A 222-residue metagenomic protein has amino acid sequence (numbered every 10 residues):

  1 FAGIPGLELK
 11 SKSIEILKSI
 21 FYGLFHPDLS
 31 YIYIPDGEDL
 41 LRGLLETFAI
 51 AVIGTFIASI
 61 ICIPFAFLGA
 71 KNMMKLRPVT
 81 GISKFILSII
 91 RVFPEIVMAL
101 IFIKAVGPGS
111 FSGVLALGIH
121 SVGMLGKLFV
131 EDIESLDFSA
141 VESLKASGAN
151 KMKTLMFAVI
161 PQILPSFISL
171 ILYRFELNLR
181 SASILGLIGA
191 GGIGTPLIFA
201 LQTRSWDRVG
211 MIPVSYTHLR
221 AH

Functional and structural regions predicted by a protein language model:
F1-F56, I63, L68, N72: N-terminal, non-cleaved signal-anchor transmembrane helix
Y33, G37, L41, L45 (+7 more regions): Alpha-helical membrane-protein architecture signal
T55-I63, F67, I96, S166 (+4 more regions): Hydrophobic positions within alpha-helical transmembrane segments of bacterial inner-membrane proteins
F65-A99, L128: Cytoplasmic-entry segments and transmembrane alpha-helices of multi-pass inner-membrane transporters
L87-S121: Generic hydrophobic transmembrane alpha-helix motif, especially the helices
K104, L179-Y216: Glycine-rich helix-loop "coupling/hinge" segments at transmembrane-helix boundaries in multipass transporters
P108-V159, P165-R174: Membrane-cytosol interface at the C-terminal ends of specific transmembrane alpha-helices in multi-pass membrane
T217-H222: Conserved small/polar residues in nucleotide/adenosyl-binding loops
